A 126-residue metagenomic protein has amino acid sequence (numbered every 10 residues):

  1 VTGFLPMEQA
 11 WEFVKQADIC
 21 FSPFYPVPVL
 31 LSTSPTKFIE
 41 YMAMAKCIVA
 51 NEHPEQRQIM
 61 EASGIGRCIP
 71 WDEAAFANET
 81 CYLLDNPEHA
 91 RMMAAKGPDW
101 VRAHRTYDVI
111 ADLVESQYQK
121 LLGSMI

Functional and structural regions predicted by a protein language model:
V1-E12: Nucleotide-activated donor-binding/catalytic signature segment of Leloir-type glycosyltransferases, i.e., the conserved
K15-Q16: Alpha-helix C-terminal capping/helix-to-coil transition sites in glycosyltransferase folds
I19-S22, E40-A50: Short hydrophobic beta-strand element within catalytic cores of glycosyltransferases and related nucleotide-activated
S22-F24, S34, A50-E52, I69-W71: Conserved acidic donor-binding loop of glycosyltransferase catalytic domains
S32, H53-S63, C68: Short acidic/histidine- and often glycine-rich active-site loop of Leloir-type glycosyltransferases that engages
T33-F38, M42, Q56: Short glycine/serine-rich donor-binding loops of glycosyltransferases
A62-A74, Y82-E88: Conserved acidic donor-binding segment of nucleotide-sugar-dependent glycosyltransferases
A75, Y82, H89-A103, L113-S116 (+1 more regions): A short, well-ordered alpha-helix in the C-terminal region of glycosyltransferases
